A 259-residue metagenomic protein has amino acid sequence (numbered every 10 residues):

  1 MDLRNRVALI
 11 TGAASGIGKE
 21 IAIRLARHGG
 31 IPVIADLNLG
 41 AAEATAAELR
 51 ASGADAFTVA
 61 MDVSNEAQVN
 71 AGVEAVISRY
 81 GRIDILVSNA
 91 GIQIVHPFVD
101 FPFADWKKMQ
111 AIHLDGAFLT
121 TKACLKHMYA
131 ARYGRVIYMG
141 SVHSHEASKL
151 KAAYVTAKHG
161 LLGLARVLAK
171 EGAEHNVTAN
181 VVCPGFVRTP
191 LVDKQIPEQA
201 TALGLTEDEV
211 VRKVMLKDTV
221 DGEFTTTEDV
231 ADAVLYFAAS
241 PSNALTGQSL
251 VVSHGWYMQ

Functional and structural regions predicted by a protein language model:
D2-R4, E146, V234, T246-Q259: Short C-terminal tail/terminal secondary-structure segment of NAD(P)H-dependent dehydrogenase/reductase domains
L3-V33: Canonical Rossmann dinucleotide-binding motif of NAD(H)/NADP(H)-dependent dehydrogenases/reductases, specifically
V87, A173, T178, L245-G247: Short, small/polar-rich loop/turn modules that mediate ligand/substrate recognition or access, typified
P97-F98, D105-Q110, M215: Substrate-binding pocket helix/loop in short-chain dehydrogenase/reductase
T121, A157, A165: Active-site helix of classical SDR
K126, K170-E171, N243: Alpha-helical segment proximal to the catalytic Tyr-Lys
S141: Residue(s) in the substrate-gating loop at a strand-loop-helix junction that position the organic substrate next
